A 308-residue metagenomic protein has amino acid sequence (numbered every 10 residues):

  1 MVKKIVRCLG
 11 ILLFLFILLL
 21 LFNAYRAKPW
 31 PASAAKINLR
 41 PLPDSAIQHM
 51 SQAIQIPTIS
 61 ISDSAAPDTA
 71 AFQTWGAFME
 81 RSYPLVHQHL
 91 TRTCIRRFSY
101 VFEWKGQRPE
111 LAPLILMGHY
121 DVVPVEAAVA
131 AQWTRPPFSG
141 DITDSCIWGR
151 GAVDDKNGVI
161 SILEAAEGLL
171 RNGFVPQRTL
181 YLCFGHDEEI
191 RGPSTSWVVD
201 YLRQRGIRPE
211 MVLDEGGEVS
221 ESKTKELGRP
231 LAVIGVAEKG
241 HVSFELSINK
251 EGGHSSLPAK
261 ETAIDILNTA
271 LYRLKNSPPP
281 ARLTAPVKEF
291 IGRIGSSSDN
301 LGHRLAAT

Functional and structural regions predicted by a protein language model:
G10-A152, R171-P176: Acidic/His- and Gly-rich active-site-bordering loop/insert found across diverse amide/peptide-bond hydrolases
L20-N23, E164-R171, T269-R273: Short glycine/serine- and small hydrophobic-enriched flexible loop segments
R26-A34, L202-R205, E210, E218-G228 (+2 more regions): Acidic-enriched catalytic cores of C-N bond-cleaving enzymes acting on peptides and small amides
A46-M50, A71, W75, G158 (+4 more regions): Stable alpha-helical elements in mature extracytoplasmic
S60-I61, R108-P109, Y120-V123, D187-R191 (+2 more regions): Solvent-exposed loop/turn segments at secondary-structure junctions within structured extracellular/periplasmic domains
R97, L111, R135, Q177 (+4 more regions): Short, solvent-exposed loop/turn segments at the edges of secondary structure
C146-I147, G151-V233: Acidic/histidine-rich catalytic neighborhood of metal-dependent amide-processing enzymes
